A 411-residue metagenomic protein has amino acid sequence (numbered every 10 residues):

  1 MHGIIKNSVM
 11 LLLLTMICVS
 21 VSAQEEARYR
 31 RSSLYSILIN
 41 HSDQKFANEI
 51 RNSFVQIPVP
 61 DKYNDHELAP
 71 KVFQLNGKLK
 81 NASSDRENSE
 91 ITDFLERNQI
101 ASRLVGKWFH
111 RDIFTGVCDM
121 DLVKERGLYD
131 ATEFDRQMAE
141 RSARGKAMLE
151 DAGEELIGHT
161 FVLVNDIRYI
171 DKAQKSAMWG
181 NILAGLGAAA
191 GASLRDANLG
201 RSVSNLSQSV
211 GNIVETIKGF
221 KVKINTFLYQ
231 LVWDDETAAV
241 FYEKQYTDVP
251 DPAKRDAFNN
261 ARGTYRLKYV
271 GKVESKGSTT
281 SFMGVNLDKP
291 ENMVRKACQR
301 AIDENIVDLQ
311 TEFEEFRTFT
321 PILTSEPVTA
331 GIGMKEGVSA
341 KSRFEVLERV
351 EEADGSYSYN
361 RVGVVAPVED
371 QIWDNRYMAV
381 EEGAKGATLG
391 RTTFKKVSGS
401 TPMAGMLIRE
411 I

Functional and structural regions predicted by a protein language model:
M1-M10: Bacterial N-terminal signal peptides that target proteins for export
V9, L13, W373-N375: Residues in flexible loops and secondary-structure boundaries
L13-S22: Hydrophobic h-region of N-terminal signal peptides that target proteins for export in Gram-negative bacteria
Q24-I411: Surface-exposed, polar/charged interaction patches used for macromolecular assembly or partner binding
